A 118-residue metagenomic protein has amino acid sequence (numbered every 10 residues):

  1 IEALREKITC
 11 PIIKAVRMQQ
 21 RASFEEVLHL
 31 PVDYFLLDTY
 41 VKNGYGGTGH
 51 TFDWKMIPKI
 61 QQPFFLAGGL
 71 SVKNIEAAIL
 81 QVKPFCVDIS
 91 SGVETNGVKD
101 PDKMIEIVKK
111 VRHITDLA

Functional and structural regions predicted by a protein language model:
I1-S91, D100-A118: Short loop-to-alpha-helix "cap/lid" segments that border enzyme active sites across diverse enzyme classes
T95: RNA substrate-recognition surfaces in RNA-acting enzymes
